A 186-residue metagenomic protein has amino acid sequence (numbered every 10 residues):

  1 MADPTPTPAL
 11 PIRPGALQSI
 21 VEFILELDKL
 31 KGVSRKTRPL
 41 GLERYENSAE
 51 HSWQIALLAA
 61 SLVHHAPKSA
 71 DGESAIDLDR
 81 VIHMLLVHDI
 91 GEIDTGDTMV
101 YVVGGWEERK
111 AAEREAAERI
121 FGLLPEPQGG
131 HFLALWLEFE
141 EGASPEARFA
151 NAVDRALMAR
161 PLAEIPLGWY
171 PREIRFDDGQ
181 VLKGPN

Functional and structural regions predicted by a protein language model:
M1-N186: Alpha-helical, largely C-terminal catalytic domains that coordinate divalent metal ions via clustered Asp/Glu/His
